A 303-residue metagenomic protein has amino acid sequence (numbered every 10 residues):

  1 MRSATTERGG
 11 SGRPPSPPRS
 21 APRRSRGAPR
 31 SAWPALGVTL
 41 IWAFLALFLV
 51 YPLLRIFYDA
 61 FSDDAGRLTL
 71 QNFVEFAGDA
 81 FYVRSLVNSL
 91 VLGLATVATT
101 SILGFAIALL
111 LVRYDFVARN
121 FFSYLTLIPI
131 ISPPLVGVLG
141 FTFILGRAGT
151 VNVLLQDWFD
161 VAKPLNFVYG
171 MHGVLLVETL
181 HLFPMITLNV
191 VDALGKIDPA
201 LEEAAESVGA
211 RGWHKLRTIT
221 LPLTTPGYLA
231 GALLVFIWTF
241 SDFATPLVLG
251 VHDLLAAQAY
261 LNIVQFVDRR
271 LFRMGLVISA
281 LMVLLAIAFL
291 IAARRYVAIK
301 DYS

Functional and structural regions predicted by a protein language model:
M1-I41, A293-S303: Transmembrane alpha-helical segments of polytopic membrane transport and secretion proteins
T6, P18-P22, P199, H214 (+3 more regions): Feature of multi-pass inner-membrane transport and sensor proteins that recognizes transmembrane helices together
G12-P18, F61-Q71, R147-D160, G250-Q258 (+1 more regions): Peri-membrane helix termini and adjoining interfacial loops of integral membrane proteins
R30-D64, V74, G78-G195, L223-F243 (+2 more regions): Membrane-water interface segments at the C-terminal ends of transmembrane alpha-helices in multi-pass inner-membrane
S62, F143, F243-R269: Glycine-rich helix-loop "coupling/hinge" segments at transmembrane-helix boundaries in multipass transporters
G66-T69, V191-E203, G212, T225 (+2 more regions): Transmembrane helix boundary and interhelical loop/hinge segments in multi-pass membrane proteins
V117, A210-R211: Short coil/turn motifs that cap or connect alpha-helices
V208-A210, P222: Glycine/proline-centered hinge or cleavage motifs at structural transition points of membrane proteins
